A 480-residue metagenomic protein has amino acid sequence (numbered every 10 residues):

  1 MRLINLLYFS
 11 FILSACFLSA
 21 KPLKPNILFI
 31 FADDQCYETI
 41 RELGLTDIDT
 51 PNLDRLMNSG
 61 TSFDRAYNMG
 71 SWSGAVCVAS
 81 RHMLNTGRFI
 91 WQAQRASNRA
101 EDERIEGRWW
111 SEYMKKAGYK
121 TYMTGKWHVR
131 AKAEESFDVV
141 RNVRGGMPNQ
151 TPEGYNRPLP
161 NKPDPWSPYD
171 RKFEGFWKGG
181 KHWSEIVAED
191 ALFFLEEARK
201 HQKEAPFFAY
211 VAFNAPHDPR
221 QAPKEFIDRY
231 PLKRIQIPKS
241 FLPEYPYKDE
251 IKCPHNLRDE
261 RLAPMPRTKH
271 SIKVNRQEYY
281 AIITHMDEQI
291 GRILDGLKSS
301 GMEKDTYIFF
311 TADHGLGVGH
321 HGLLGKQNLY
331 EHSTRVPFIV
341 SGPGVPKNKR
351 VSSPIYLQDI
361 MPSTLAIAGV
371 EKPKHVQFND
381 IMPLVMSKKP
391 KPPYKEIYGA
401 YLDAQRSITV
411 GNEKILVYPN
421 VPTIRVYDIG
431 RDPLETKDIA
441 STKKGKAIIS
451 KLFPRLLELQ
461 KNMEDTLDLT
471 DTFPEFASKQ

Functional and structural regions predicted by a protein language model:
R2-L3, F17-P419, T423-I424, P433-P454 (+2 more regions): Formylglycine-dependent sulfatase
N5-A15: Bacterial N-terminal signal peptides
G430: Residues forming the ATP-binding cleft of Hanks-type serine/threonine protein kinase domains
